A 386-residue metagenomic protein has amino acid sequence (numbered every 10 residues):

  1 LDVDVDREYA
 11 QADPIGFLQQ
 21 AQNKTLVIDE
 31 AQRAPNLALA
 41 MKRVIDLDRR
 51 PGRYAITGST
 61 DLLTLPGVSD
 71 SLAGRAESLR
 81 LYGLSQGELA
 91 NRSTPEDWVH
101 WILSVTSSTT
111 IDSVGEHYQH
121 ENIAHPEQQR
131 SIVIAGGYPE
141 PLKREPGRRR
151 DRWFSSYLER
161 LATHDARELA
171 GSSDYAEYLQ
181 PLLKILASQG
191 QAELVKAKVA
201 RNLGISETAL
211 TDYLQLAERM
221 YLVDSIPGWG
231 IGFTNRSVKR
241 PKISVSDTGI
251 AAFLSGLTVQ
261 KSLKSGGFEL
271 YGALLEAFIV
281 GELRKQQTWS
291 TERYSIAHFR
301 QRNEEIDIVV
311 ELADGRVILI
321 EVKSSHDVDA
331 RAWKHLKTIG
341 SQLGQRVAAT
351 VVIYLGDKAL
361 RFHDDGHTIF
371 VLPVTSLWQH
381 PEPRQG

Functional and structural regions predicted by a protein language model:
L1-T25: Short glycine-rich substrate-engagement loop in P-loop NTPases that contacts/grips substrate
L1-V3, L216, Y221-G386: A cross-kingdom feature that marks ATP-driven nucleic-acid transaction machinery
D4-A10, Q32-M41, P66-G67: Conserved ATPase-coupling elements of RecA-like P-loop NTPase cores
A21-L37: Conserved P-loop NTPase "ATPase switch" module shared by AAA+ and STAND
A38-I56, T60-L62, D70: Conserved catalytic/switch belt of AAA+ P-loop NTPases
L62-S78, A90-P95: Short regulatory helix/loop adjacent to the ATP-binding pocket of P-loop NTPases
G83-L103: Conserved small helical "lid"/interfacial subdomain of P-loop NTPases
E96-K261, S265-L274, G281, I296: Interdomain hinge/linker elements that couple catalytic modules in large macromolecular machines
